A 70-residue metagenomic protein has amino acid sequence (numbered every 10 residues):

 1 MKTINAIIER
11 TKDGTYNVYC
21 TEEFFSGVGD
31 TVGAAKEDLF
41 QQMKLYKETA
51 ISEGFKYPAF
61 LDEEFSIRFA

Functional and structural regions predicted by a protein language model:
M1-I4, G33, E37-A70: Short, charged, surface-exposed hinge/linker loops at domain edges that act as mobile lids or interdomain connectors
I4-E22: Short aromatic-glycine-(Arg/Gly/Cys) micro-motifs in beta-strand/loop hairpins
Y16-V18, V28, E37, I51: Short acidic, gly/pro-rich beta-turn/loop elements at beta-sheet edges and active-site/ligand-binding grooves
E23-A34: A short, exposed loop/beta-hairpin motif centered on an aromatic-Gly-Thr core
